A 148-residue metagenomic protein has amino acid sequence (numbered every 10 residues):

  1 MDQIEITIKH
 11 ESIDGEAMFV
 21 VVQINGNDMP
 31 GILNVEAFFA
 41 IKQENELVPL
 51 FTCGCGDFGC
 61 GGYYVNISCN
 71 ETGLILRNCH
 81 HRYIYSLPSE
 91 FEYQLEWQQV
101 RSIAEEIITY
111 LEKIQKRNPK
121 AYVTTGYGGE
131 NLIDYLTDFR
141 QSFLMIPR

Functional and structural regions predicted by a protein language model:
M1-R148: Intrinsically disordered, low-complexity acidic regions enriched in Pro/Ser/Thr
